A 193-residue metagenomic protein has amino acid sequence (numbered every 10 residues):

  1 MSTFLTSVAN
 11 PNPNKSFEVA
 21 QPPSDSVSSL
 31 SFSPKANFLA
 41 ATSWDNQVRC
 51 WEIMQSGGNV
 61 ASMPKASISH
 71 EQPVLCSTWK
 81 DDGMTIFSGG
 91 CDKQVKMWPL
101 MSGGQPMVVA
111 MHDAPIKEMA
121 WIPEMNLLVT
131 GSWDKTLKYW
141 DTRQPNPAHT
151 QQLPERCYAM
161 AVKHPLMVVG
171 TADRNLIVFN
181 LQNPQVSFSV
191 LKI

Functional and structural regions predicted by a protein language model:
S2-D25, N59-M63: A short helix->beta-strand "capping" segment at the edge of beta-propeller domains
K15-A20, M63-S67, G104-V109, N146-T150 (+1 more regions): A short beta-strand motif characteristic of beta-propeller blades
A20-V27, S67-V74, A110-I116, Q151-C157 (+1 more regions): WD40/WD-repeat beta-propeller blade N-cap
L30-A36, S77-G83, A120-N126, L153 (+1 more regions): Loop/turn segments within WD40 beta-propeller blades
A36-A40, G83-F87, K96-M97, Q105-M107 (+4 more regions): Structural hallmark of WD40 beta-propellers
T42-D45, S88-D92, E124, T130-D134 (+1 more regions): Conserved strand-to-loop turn within each blade of WD40 beta-propeller repeats
Q47, E71, T85, Q94-K96 (+4 more regions): A conserved positional marker within WD40/Gbeta-like beta-propeller blades
V48-I53, V95-P99, M119, G131 (+2 more regions): WD40-repeat beta-propellers
